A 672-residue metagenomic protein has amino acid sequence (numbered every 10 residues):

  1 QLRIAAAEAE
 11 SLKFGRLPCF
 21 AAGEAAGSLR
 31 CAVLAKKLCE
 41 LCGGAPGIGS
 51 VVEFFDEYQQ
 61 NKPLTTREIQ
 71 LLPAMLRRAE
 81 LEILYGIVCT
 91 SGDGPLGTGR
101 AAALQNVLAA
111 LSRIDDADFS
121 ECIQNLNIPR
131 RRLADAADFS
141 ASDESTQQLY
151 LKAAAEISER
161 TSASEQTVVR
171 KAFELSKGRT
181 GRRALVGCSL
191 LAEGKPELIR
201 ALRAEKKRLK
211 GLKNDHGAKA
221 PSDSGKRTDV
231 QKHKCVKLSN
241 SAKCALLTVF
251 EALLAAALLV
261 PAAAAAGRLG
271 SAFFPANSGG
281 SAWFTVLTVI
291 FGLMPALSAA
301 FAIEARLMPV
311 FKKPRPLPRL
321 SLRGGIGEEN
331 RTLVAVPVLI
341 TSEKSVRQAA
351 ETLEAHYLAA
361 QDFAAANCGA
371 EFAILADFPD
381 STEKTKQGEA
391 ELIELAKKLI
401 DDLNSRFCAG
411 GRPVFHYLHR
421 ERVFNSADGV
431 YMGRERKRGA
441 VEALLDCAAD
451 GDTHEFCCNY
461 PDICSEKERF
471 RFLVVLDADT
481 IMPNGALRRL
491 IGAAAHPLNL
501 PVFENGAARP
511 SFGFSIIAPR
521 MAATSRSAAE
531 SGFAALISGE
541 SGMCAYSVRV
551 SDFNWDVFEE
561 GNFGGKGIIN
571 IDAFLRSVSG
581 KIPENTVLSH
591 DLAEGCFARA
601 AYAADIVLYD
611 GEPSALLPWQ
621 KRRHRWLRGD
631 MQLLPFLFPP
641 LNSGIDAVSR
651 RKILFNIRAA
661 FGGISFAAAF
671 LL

Functional and structural regions predicted by a protein language model:
Q1-A45, G49, F472-V474, T480-G485: Active-site acidic catalytic loop and adjacent metal/ATP-binding pocket of ATP-dependent phosphoryl transfer enzymes
Q1-E8, Q60, I87-A102: ATP/Mg2+ or Mg2+-diphosphate-binding catalytic cores that bind nucleotide phosphates or diphosphates via glycine-rich
I4-G15, E40, G44, Q60 (+10 more regions): Conserved helix-loop functional segments at active or binding sites
E24-I69, L76-G92: Active-site activation/catalytic loop segments of kinase-like enzymes and analogous catalytic loops in related
I48-V52, L297, F301-A305, R488 (+1 more regions): Short helix-terminus and kink motifs of transmembrane alpha helices, predominantly at the cytoplasmic interface
P73-I87, K234-E304, P519-A523, F563 (+1 more regions): Alpha-helical bilayer-embedded segments of polytopic membrane proteins, i.e., transmembrane/intramembrane helices
L96-L238, A242, R315-S643: Internal catalytic domains of large membrane-associated glycosyltransferases
A302-R319: Transmembrane-cytosolic junction motif
